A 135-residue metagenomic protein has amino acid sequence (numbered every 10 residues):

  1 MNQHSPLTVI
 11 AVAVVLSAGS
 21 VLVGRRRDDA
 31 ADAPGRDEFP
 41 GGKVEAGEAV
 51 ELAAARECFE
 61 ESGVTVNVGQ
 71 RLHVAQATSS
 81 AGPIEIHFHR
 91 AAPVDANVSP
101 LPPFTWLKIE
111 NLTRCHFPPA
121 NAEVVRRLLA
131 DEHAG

Functional and structural regions predicted by a protein language model:
M1-L22, K43, V74: Conserved N-terminal beta-strand and adjoining loop/helix that marks the start of the Nudix/MutT-like hydrolase domain
Q3-L7, A33-R36, S80-E85: A generic structural micro-feature
V9-V12, E38, H89: A broad helix-preferring feature
S20-E60: Conserved Nudix-box catalytic region and its N-terminal flanking loop in Nudix hydrolases and closely related
E61-V68: Short secondary-structure junctions
V66, V74-T105, I109, R126-L128: Active-site-adjacent beta-strand/loop module that shapes the phosphate/pyrophosphate-binding cleft
I109-E123: C-terminal structural segments of small proteins and small subunits
A120-G135: Charged phosphate-binding loop/patch that engages nucleotide di/tri-phosphates or the phosphate backbone of nucleic
